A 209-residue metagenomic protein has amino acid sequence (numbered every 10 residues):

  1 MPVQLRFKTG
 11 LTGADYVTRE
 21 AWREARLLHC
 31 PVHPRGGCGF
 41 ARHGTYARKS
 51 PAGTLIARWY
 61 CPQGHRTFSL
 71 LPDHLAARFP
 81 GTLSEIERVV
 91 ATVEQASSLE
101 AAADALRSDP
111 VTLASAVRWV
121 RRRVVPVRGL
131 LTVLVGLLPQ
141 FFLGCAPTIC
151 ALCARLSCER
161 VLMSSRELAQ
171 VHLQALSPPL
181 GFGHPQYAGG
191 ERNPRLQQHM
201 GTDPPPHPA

Functional and structural regions predicted by a protein language model:
M1-H74: Short, conserved DNA-binding cores of transcription-related domains
M1-L11, T132-A209: Long C-terminal interaction/binding lobes of large macromolecular proteins
P2, L27, P31-P34, P51 (+9 more regions): Proline-rich intrinsically disordered, low-complexity coils
H65-S157, A169: Short, positively charged, Gly/Tyr-enriched micro-motifs that form contact patches at catalytic or ligand/partner
